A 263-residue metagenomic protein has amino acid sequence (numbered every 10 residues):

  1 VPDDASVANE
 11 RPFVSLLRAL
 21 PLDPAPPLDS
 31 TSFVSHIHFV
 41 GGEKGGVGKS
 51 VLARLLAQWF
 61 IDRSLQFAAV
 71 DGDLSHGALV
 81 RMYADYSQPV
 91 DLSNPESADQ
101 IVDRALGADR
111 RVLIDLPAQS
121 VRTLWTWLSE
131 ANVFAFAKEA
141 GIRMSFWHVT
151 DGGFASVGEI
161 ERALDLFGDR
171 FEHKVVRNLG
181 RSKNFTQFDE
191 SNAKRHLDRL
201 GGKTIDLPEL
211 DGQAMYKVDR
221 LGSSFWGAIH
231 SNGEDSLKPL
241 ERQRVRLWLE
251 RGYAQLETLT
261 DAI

Functional and structural regions predicted by a protein language model:
V1-F39: Extreme N-terminal, non-catalytic leader segments that precede Walker-type/kinase nucleotide-binding cores
E10-D23, G158-E159, G233-I263: C-terminal accessory extensions appended to soluble enzyme cores
I37-S93: Walker A/P-loop NTP-binding active-site region of P-loop NTPases, recognizing the glycine-rich GxxxxGKT/S
R111-L128: Switch II (G3) loop of P-loop NTPases
L128-G152: Inter-motif core of Ras-like GTPase G domains
A140-S145, G168-H173, G202: Short glycine-/polar-rich loops that comprise or flank the Walker A/P-loop and associated switch/sensor motifs
A155-R170: Conserved C-terminal guanine-recognition region of P-loop GTPase G domains, centered on the G4
L179-F188, K194-L247: Beta-strand-loop-alpha "switch" segments that mediate conformational coupling across diverse proteins
